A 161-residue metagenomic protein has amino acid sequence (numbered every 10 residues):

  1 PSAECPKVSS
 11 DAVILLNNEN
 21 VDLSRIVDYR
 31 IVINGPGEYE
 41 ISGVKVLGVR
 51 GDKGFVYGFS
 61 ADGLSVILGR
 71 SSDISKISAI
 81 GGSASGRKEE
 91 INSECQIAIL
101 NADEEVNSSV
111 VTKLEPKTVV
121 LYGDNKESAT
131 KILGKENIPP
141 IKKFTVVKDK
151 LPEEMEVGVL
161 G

Functional and structural regions predicted by a protein language model:
P1-I97, V106, P139-G161: Core dinuclear metal-dependent hydrolase active-site scaffold
S10, C95-D124: Proline-aspartate-enriched helix->loop->beta-strand connector
D28-R30, T112-V119, G134-P139: Structural alpha-beta junctions
I91, V106-S109, D124-P140: Enzymes that bind and transform nitrogen-containing heteroaromatic metabolites
